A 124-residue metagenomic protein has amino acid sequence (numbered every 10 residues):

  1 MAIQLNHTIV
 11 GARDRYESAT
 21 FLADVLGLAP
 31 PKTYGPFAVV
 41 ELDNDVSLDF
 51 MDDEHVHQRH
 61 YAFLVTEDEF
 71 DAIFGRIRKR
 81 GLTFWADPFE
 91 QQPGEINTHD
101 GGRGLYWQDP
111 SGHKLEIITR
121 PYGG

Functional and structural regions predicted by a protein language model:
M1-Y16, Y61, P121-G124: N-terminal beta-strand motif that seeds the catalytic metal site of vicinal oxygen chelate
A2-Q4, E54-Q58, T98-H99: Short glycine-enriched loop/turn motifs at secondary-structure junctions
D14-A29: Amphipathic alpha-helical segments
Y16, F63-K114, Y122: Vicinal oxygen chelate
L22, F74, T119: Short, flexible helix/strand-to-coil boundary loops that buttress conserved ligand/catalytic motifs in alpha/beta
L28-E67, Q108, L115-T119: Conserved short beta-strand elements that form part of the metal-binding/catalytic scaffold of enzyme active sites
